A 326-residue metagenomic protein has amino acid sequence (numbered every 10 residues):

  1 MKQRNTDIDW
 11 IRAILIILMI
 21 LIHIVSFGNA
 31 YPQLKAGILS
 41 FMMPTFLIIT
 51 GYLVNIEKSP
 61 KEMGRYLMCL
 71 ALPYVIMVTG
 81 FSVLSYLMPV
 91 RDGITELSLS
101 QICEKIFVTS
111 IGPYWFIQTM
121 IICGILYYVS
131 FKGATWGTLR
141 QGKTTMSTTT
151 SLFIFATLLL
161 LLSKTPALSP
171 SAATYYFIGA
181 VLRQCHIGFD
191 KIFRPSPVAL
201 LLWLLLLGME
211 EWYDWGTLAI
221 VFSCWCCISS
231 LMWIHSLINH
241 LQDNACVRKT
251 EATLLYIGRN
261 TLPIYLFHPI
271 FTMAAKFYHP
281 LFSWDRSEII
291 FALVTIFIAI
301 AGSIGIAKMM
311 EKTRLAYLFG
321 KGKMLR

Functional and structural regions predicted by a protein language model:
M1-F155, R248, A252, F282-R326: Membrane-cytosol interface segments of multi-pass membrane proteins, especially ER/Golgi lipid-handling enzymes
I17-I24, M77-V83, S151-P166, A199-D214 (+2 more regions): Aromatic-anchored segments of alpha-helical transmembrane domains
L18-L21, L47, Y175, L182 (+2 more regions): Hydrophobic residues within membrane-embedded alpha-helical segments of Major Facilitator Superfamily
Y31-M43, K105-T119, L160-I178, G208-W233: Interfacial loop-to-helix transition and helix-capping segments at the boundaries of transmembrane helices
I48-N55, C123, Y127-F131, A172-G188 (+3 more regions): Hydrophobic transmembrane alpha-helices
W136-T148, L152, Q184-L206: Hydrophobic alpha-helical segments of polytopic membrane proteins
S169, G188-P263, I270-V294: Alpha-helical transmembrane segments and terminal signal-anchor/GPI-anchor hydrophobic tails, characterized by long
L266, I270, I300-A301: Hydrophobic/small/kink-forming positions within alpha-helical transmembrane segments of polytopic membrane proteins
